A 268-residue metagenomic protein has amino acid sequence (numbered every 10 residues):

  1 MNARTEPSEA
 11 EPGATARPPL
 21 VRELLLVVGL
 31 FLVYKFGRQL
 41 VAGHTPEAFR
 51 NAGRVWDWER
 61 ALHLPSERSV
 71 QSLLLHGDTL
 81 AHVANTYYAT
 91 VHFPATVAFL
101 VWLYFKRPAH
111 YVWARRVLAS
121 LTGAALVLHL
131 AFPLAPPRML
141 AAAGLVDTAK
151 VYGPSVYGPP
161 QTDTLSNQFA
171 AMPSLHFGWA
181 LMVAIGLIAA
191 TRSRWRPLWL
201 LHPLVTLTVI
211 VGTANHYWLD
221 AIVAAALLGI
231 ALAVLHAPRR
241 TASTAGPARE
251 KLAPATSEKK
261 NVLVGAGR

Functional and structural regions predicted by a protein language model:
N2-P94, G267-R268: N-terminal transmembrane-helix/juxtamembrane module of multi-pass inner/ER membrane proteins
P19, E23, V27, W113-A114 (+2 more regions): Residue-level signature of transmembrane alpha-helical entry/exit and packing/kink sites in multi-pass membrane
L32-F36, T122-L130, L201-A214: Aromatic-anchored segments of alpha-helical transmembrane domains
T45-R54, Y104-R194, A242-L263: Membrane-interface loops
H92, H176, D220: Short, conserved phosphate/pyrophosphate- and ester-handling motifs at nucleotide-, phospho-/glycolipid
A95-L100, G178-I185, H202-V209: Hydrophobic, membrane-inserted alpha-helices
L134-A143, N167-A171, V205-A231: Interfacial helix-loop-helix junctions of multi-pass membrane proteins
T213-A214, L219-R268: C-terminal membrane module of polytopic membrane proteins
